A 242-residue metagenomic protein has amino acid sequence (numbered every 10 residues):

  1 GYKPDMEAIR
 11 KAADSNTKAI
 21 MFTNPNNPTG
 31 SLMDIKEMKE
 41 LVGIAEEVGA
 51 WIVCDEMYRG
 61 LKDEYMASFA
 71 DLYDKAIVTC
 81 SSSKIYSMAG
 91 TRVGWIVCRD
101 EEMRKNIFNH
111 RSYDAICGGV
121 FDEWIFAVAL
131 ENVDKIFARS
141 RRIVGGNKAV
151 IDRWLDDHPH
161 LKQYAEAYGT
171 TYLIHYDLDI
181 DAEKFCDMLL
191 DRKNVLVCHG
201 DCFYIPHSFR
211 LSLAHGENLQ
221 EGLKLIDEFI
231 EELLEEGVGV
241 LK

Functional and structural regions predicted by a protein language model:
Y2-N16, P28-M88, E102: Active-site pre-lysine segment of PLP-dependent enzymes
R10-K11, I180, M188-V197, F203-K242: PLP-dependent enzyme catalytic core of the Aspartate aminotransferase-like
M21-F22, C54, C80, V197-H199: Hydrophobic residues in well-ordered beta-strands that form the structural core
E47-V48, H158, K193, L233: Helix C-cap/helix->beta junction micro-motif
D74-G145, D152-R153: Conserved core segment of the aminotransferase class I/II
A127, I143-D152, K162-Y176, Y204-H207: Conserved glycine-rich beta-strand-loop-beta hairpin in the small C-terminal domain of fold type I
P159-Q163, V195-G200: A short linear hydrophobic-aromatic micro-motif
